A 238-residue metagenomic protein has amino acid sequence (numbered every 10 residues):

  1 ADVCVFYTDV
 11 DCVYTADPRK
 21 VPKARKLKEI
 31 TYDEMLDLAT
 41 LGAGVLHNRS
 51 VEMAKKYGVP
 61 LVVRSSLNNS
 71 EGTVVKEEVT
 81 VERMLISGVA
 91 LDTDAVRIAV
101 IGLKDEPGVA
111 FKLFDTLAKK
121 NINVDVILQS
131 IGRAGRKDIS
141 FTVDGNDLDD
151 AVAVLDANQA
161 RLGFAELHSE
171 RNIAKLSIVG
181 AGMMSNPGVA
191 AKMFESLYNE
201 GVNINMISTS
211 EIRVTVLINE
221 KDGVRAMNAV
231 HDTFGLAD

Functional and structural regions predicted by a protein language model:
A1-D238: C-terminal catalytic "cap/lid" subdomain
